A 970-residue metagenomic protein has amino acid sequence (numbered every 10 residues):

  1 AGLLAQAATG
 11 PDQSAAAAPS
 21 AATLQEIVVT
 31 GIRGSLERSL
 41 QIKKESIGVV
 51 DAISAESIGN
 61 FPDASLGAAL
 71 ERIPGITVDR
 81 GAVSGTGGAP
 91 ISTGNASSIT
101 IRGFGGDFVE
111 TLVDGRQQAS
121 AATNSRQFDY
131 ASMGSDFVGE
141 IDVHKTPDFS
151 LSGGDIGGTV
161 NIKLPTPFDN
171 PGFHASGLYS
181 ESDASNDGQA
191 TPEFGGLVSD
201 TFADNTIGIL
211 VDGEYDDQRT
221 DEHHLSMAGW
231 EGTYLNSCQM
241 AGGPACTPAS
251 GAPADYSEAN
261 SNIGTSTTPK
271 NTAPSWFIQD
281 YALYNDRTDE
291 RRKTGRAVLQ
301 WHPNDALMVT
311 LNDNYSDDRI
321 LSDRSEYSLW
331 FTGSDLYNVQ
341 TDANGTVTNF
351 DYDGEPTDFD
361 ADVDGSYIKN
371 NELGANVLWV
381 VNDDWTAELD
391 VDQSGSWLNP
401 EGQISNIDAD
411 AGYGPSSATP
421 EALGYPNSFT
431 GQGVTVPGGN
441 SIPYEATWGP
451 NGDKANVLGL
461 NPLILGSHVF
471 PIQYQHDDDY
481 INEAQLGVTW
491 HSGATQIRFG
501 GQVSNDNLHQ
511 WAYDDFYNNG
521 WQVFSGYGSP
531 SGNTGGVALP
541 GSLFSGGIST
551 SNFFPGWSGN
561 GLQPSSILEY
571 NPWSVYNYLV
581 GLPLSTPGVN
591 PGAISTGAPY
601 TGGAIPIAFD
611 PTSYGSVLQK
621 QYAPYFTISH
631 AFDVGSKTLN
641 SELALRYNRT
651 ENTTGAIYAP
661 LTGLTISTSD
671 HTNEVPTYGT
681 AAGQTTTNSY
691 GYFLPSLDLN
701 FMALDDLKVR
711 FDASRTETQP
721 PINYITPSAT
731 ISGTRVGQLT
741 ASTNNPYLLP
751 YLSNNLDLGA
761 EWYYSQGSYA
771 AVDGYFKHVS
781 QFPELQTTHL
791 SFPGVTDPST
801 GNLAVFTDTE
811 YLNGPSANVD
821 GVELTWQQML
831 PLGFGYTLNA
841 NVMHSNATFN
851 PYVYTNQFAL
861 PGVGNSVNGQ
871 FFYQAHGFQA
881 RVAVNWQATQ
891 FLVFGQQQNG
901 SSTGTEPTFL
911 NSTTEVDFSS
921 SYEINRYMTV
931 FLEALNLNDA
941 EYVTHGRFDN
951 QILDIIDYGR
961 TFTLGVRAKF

Functional and structural regions predicted by a protein language model:
V28-A64, R116, S120-A121: N-terminal periplasmic "start-of-domain" segments of outer-membrane beta-barrel proteins
G67-Q117: Extracytoplasmic beta-strand/coil segments of soluble accessory domains associated with Gram-negative outer-membrane
A69, S97-T100, D129-A131, D155-Y179: N-terminal periplasmic accessory domains that precede and gate Gram-negative outer-membrane beta-barrel machines
I99, R116-K145: Short acidic/polar hinge/loop motifs at secondary-structure boundaries that mediate gating or recognition
H223-L283, D323-A361, S405-F470, N519-P555 (+8 more regions): Solvent-exposed loop segments that connect transmembrane elements
F359-D362, I368-N370, V617-Q619, N688 (+7 more regions): Outer-membrane beta-barrel signature, preferentially recognizing the C-terminal barrel domain of Gram-negative
G774-V779, P783, T788-Q896, N938: Gram-negative outer-membrane beta-barrel transporters
W886-Q897, S921-F970: C-terminal beta-signal and adjacent terminal beta-strands/loops of Gram-negative outer-membrane beta-barrel proteins
